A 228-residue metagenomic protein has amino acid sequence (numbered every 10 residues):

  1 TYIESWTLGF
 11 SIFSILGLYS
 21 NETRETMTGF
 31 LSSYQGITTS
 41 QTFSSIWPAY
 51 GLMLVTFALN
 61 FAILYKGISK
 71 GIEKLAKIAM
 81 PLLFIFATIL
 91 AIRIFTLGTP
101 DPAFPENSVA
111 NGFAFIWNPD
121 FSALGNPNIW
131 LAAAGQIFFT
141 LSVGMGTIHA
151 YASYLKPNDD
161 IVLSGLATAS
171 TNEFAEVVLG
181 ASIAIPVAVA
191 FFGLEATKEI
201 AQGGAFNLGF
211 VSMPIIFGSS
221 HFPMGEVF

Functional and structural regions predicted by a protein language model:
T1-E4, G9-S11, S20-T23, L31 (+5 more regions): Broad hydrophobic/π-residue packing in well-ordered secondary structure
Y2-Y65, S69, T99-L131, G203 (+1 more regions): Inter-helical loop and helix-membrane interface segments of multi-pass membrane transporters/permeases
E73, K77-F228: Membrane-embedded translocation segments of transport machinery
